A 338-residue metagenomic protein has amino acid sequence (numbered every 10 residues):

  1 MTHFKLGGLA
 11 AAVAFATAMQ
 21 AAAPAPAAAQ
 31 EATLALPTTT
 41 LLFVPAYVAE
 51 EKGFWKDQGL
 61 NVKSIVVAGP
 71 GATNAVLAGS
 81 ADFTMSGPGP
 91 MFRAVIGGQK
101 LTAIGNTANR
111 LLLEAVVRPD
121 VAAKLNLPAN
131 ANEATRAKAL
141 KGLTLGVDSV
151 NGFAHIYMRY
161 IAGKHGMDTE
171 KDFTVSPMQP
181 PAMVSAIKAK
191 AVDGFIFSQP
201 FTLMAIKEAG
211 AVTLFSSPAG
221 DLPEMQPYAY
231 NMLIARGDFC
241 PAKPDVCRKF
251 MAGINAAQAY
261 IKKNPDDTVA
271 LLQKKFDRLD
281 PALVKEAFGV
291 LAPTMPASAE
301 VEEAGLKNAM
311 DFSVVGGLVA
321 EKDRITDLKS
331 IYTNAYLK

Functional and structural regions predicted by a protein language model:
M1-G8: Bacterial Sec-dependent N-terminal signal peptides
L9, F15-P26: C-terminal segment of classical bacterial N-terminal signal peptides
Q30-D168, S176-P177, D193, Q199 (+1 more regions): Short, glycine-/small- and polar/acidic-enriched structural segments that line small-molecule recognition paths
K52-G53, N74, A78, F92 (+12 more regions): Solvent-exposed, polar/charged alpha-helical surfaces in well-ordered, non-transmembrane soluble domains, broadly
S64-V66, A209, D277: N-terminal secretory/targeting leader peptides
P181-K274: Pocket-lining segment of extracytoplasmic ligand-binding domains
P241-L318: Secondary-structure end/capping motifs
D311-K338: Conserved C-terminal helix/tail region of periplasmic/extracytoplasmic solute-binding proteins
